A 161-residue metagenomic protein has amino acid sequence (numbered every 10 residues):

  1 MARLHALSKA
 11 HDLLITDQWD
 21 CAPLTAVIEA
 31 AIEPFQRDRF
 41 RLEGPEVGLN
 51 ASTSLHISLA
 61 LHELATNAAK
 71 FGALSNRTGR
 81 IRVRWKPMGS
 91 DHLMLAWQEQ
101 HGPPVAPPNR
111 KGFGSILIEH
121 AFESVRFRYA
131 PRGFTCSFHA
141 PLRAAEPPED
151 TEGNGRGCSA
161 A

Functional and structural regions predicted by a protein language model:
M1-L13, D17-Q36, K86: Short beta-to-alpha transition helix within the HATPase_c
Q36-R80, N109: Conserved short strand/loop->alpha-helix "switch" segment adjacent to the catalytic nucleotide/phosphoryl-transfer site
F40-E46, P87, E99-H101: Heptad-repeat coiled-coil segments of the DHp/HisKA dimerization-phosphoacceptor module
T78-D91, Q98: Short beta-strand/loop element within the Bergerat-fold HATPase_c
Q98-P104, L142-A144: Glycine-rich acidic phosphate-binding loop
P103, A130-S137: Glycine-rich nucleotide-binding loop
V105-Y129, N154-A161: ATP phosphate-binding glycine-rich loop and adjacent ATP-lid/helix-beta elements within ATP-binding kinase/ATPase
P141-A161: C-terminal end segment of the histidine kinase catalytic
